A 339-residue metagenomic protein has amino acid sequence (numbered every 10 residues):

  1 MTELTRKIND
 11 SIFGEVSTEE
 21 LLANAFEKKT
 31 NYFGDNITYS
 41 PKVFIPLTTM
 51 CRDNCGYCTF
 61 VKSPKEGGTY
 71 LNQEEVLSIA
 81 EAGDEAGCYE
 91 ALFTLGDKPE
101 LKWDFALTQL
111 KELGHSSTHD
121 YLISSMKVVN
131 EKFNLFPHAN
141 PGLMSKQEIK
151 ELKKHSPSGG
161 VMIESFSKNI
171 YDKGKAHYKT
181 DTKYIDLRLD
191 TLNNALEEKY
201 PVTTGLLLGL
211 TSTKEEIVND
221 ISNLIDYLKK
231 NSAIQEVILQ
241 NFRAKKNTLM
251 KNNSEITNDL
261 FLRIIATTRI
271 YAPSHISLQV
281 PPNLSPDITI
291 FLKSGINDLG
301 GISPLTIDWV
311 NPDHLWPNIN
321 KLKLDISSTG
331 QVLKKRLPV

Functional and structural regions predicted by a protein language model:
M1-E19, A23, T30-Y32, L77 (+4 more regions): Auxiliary Fe-S-binding modules of radical SAM enzymes
T18-T49: Short, well-ordered alpha-helical
I37-E75, P99: Canonical Radical SAM [4Fe-4S] cluster-binding loop centered on the CxxxCxxC motif and its immediate flanking residues
I37-V43, A91-F93, P137-A139, G159-V161 (+5 more regions): Hydrophobic faces of well-ordered beta-strands that scaffold small-molecule active sites in alpha/beta enzyme cores
P41-V43, T94-G114, N241-N253, T306-P312: Glycine-rich, proline-tolerant flexible connector loops at the mouths of alpha/beta enzymes
V43-I45, D97-P99, P141-S145, S165-S167 (+5 more regions): Active-site-proximal loop/turn and secondary-structure-junction residues that shape catalytic pockets, frequently
N54, G87-Y89, H155-P157, A233-I234 (+1 more regions): Short loop/turn motifs at secondary-structure junctions
P64-L228: Conserved Radical SAM active-site core
